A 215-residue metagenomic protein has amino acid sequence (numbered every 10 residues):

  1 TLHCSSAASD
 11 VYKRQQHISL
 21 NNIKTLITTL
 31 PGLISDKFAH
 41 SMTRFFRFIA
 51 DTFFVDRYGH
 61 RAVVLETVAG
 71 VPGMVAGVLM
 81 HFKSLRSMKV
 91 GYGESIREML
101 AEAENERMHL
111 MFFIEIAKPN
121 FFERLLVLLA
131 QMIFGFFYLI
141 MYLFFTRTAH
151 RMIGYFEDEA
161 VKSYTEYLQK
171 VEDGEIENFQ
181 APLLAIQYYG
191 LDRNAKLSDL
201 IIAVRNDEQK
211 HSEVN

Functional and structural regions predicted by a protein language model:
T1, H109, H211: Histidine-centered active-site/metal-ligand motif
T1-Y12: Single conserved hydrophobic/aromatic residue that forms the stacking wall/gate of nucleotide- or nucleobase-binding
Q16-R57, G77-M80, A195, Q209 (+1 more regions): Extended, helix-rich structural scaffolds rather than catalytic motifs
D36-H40, T52-M88, R97-M108, F112 (+2 more regions): Alpha-helical bundle segments that constitute or directly flank the non-heme di-iron/ferroxidase center
F137-F179, L184-V214: Acidic/histidine-rich alpha-helical segments that form the ligand environment of transition-metal centers
